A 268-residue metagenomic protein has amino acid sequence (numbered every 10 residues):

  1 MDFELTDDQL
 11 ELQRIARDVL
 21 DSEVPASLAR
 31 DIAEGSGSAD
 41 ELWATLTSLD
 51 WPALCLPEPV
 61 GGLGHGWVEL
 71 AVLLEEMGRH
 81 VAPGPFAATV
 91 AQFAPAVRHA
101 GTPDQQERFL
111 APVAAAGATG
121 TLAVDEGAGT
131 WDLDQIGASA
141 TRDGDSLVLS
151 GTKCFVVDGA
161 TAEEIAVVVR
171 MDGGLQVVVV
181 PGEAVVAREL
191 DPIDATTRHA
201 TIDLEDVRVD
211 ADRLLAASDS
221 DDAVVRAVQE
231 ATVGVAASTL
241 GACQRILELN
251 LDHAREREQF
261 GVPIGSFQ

Functional and structural regions predicted by a protein language model:
M1-F86: Amphipathic, small/basic residue-rich leader segments at the start of a protein or domain
D2-D8, L12, W51, R79 (+1 more regions): Glycine-rich beta->alpha junctions and the first turn(s) of the following alpha-helix
Q9, L20, L73, T102 (+4 more regions): Residue-level signal for inorganic ion chemistry
D31, G84-D104: N-terminal glycine-rich flavin-associated loop
G64-V68, V72-L73, D132-I136, R208-V209: Structural signature of FAD isoalloxazine-binding scaffolds in flavoprotein oxidoreductases
A115-G127: A short, Trp-centered hydrophobic/proline-enriched beta-strand micro-motif
A123, S150-V186, L190: A short core secondary-structure module
A138-A140: A structural signal for short hydrophobic beta-strand segments in well-ordered beta-sheet cores
